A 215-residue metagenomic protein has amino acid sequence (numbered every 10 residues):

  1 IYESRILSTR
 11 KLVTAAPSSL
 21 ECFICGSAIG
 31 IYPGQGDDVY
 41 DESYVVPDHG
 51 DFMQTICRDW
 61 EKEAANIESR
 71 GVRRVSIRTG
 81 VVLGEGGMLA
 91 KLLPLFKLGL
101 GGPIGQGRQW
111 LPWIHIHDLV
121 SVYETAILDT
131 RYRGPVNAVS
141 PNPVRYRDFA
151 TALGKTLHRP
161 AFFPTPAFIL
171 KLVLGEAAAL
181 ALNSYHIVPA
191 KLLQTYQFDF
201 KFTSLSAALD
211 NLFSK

Functional and structural regions predicted by a protein language model:
I1-F23: NAD(P)-cofactor binding segment of oxidoreductase domains
C25-Q54: Active-site "gating" loop of Rossmann-like NAD(P)-dependent oxidoreductase/epimerase domains
S27, K62-E85: Conserved beta-loop-beta element that borders a ligand/cofactor-binding pocket
R58, R70-V72, L83-K91, T125-V136: Glycine/proline-rich active-site loop of Rossmann-fold NAD(P)-dependent oxidoreductases
L93-G101, R108-V144: Alpha-helical substrate-binding/gating segment
D129-E176, D210: Mid/C-terminal beta-alpha module of Rossmann-like enzyme folds, strongest in SDR-family dehydrogenases/epimerases
Y146-T151, V173-D199: Conserved C-terminal active-site "lid" loop/helix of NAD(P)H-dependent oxidoreductases that clamps the redox cofactor
T203-K215: Amphipathic terminal alpha-helices
